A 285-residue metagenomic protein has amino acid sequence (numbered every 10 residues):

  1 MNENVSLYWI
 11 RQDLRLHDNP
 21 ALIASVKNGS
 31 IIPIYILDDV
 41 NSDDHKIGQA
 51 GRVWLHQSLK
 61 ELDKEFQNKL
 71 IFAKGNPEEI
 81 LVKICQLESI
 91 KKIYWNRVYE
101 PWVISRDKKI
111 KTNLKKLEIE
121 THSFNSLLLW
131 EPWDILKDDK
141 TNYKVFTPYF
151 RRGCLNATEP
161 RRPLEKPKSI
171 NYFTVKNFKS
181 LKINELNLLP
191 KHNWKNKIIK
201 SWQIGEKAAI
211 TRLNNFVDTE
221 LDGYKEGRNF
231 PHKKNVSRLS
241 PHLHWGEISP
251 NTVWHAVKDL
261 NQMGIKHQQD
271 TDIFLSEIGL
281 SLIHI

Functional and structural regions predicted by a protein language model:
M1-R161: Trp/Phe/Arg-rich N-terminal binding region typifying the photolyase-homology
T141-L282: Glycine/tryptophan-enriched, flexible segments
